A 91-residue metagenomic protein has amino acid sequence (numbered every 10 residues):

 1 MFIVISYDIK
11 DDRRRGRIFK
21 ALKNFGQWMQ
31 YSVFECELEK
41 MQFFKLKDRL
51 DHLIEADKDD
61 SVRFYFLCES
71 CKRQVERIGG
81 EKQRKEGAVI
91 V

Functional and structural regions predicted by a protein language model:
M1-Q42: Extended, hydrophobic alpha-helical segments
R14-I18, F43-R49, S70-R73: Short amphipathic alpha-helical surface micro-motifs
L22-W28, L50-L53, C68-C71: A broad, low-specificity signal for short, low-complexity segments enriched in glycine/proline and polar/charged
E35-D59: Short, intrinsically disordered low-complexity segments
L53-V91: C-terminal structural segments of small proteins and small subunits
